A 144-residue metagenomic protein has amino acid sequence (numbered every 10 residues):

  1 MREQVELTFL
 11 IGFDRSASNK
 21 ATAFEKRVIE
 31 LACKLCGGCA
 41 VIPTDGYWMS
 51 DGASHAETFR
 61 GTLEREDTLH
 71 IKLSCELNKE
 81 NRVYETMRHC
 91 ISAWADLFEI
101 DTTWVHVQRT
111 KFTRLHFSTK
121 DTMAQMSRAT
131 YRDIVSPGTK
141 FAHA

Functional and structural regions predicted by a protein language model:
M1-A144: Positively charged, small/polar-rich N-terminal and surface patches that mediate targeting and assembly and bind
